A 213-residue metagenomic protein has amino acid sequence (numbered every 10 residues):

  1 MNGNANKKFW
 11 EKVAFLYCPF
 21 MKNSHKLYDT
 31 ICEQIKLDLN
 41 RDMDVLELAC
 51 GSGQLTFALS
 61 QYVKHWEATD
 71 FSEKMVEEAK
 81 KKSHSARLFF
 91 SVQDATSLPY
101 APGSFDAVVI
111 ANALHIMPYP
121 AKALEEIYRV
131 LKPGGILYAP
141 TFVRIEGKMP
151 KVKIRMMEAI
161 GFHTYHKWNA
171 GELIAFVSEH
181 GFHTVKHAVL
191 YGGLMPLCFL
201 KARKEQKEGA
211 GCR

Functional and structural regions predicted by a protein language model:
M1-N40, Q54, E78, I145 (+1 more regions): Conserved class I S-adenosyl-L-methionine
F20, S24, Y138-H180, V185-L194: C-terminal alpha-helical "lid/dimerization" subdomain adjacent to the S-adenosyl-L-methionine
D44, G135-I136: Short glycine-centered segments of the SAM/dcSAM-binding site in methyltransferase folds
L46-S97: Class I SAM-dependent methyltransferase SAM/SAH-binding core
T96-A107: A short acidic, Gly/Pro-enriched loop at the edge of an enzyme's catalytic core that lines a small-molecule cofactor
A107-Y119: A short SAM/SAH-binding and catalytic strip from SAM-dependent methyltransferases
A121-P133: A short glycine-rich, Lys/Arg-flanked "PGG" loop and its adjoining helix->strand segment in the class I
L200-R213: C-terminal lobe and adjacent flexible extensions of AdoMet/dcAdoMet transferase-like proteins
